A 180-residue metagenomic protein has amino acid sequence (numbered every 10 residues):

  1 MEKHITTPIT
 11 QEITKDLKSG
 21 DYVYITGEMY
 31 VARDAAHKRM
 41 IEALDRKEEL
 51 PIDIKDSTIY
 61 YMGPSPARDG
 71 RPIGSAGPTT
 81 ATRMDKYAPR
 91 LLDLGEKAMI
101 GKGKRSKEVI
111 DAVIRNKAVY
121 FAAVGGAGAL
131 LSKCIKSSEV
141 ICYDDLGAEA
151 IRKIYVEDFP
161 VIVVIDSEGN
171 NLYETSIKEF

Functional and structural regions predicted by a protein language model:
M1-I9: Short, structured beta-strand/loop micro-motifs enriched in basic residues and often containing a Trp
V31-A32, A36-F159: Feature captures the catalytic cores and cofactor-binding loops of soluble hydro-lyases/lyases that act on carboxylate
A88, V164-F180: Active-site/ligand-binding-proximal alpha/beta "capping" segment
